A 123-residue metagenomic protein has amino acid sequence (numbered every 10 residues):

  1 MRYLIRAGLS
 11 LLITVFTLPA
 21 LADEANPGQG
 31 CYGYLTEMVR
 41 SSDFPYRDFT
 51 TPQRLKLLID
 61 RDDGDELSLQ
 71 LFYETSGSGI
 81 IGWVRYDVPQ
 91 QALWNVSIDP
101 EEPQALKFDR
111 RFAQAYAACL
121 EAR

Functional and structural regions predicted by a protein language model:
M1-L9: Bacterial N-terminal signal peptides that target proteins for export
T17-P19: N-terminal signal peptide c-region/cleavage motif recognized by signal peptidases
D23-K56: Short, non-transmembrane alpha-helical segments in secretory-pathway proteins
L35, R47-D48, E74, A118 (+1 more regions): Long, C-terminal folded domains that constitute the functional core of proteins
P52-A92: Exposed beta-strand-loop-beta-strand "reactive/processing" segments of non-cytosolic proteins
S97-R123: C-terminal partner/receptor-binding element of secreted or periplasmic proteins
